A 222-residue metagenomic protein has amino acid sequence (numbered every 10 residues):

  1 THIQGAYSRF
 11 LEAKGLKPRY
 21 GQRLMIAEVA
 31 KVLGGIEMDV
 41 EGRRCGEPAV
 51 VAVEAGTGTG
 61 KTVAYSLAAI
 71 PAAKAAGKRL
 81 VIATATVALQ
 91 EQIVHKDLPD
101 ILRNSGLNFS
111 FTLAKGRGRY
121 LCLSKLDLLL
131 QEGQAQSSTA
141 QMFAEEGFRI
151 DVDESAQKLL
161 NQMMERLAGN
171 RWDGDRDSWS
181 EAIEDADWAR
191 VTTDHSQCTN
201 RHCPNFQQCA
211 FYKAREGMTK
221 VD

Functional and structural regions predicted by a protein language model:
T1-S8, E41-E47, G77-R79, T84-V221: A substrate-engagement module of RecA-like helicase motors
T1-V53: Conserved pre-motif I regulatory segment
A13-G21, T57, R201-H202, C209 (+1 more regions): Short, surface-exposed alpha-helical recognition segments that flank or form part of ligand/macromolecule-binding
G21-E28, A64-A68, A210-K213: Well-ordered alpha-helical segments embedded in enzymatic catalytic cores
E28-K31, A68-P71, N161-E165, E216: Short, hydrophobic/amphipathic alpha-helical patches that form generic packing surfaces within helical domains
A30-G34, V63-A76, K96-D100: Walker A/P-loop NTP-binding motif
V50-A52, A72, D222: A compositional/structural signature marking long, glycine- and acidic/polar-rich segments with frequent tryptophans
V53-Y65: Glycine-rich P-loop/Walker A and Walker A-like loops and their local beta1-loop-alpha1 context in P-loop NTPases
